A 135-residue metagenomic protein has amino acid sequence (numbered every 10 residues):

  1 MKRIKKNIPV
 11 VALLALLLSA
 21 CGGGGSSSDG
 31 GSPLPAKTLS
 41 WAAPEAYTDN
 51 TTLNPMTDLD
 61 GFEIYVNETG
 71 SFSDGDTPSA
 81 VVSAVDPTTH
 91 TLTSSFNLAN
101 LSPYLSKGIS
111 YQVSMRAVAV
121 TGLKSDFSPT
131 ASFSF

Functional and structural regions predicted by a protein language model:
M1-V11: Bacterial N-terminal signal peptides that target proteins for export
L17-A20: C-terminal motif of bacterial Sec signal peptides marking the signal peptidase cleavage site
G22-G25: Bacterial signal peptide processing site
P35-L39: Structural beta-strand segments of beta-rich domains
W41, I64, V113-A117: An aromatic-rich alpha-helical recognition segment common to small helix-rich domains
Y47, L53-K107: Recognizes extended acidic, P/S/T-rich segments that occur within or adjacent to Ig-like beta-sandwich modules
L101-K124: Beta-strand-rich modules
K124-T130: Short Trp-Ser/Thr-centered turn/loop motifs at beta-strand boundaries
